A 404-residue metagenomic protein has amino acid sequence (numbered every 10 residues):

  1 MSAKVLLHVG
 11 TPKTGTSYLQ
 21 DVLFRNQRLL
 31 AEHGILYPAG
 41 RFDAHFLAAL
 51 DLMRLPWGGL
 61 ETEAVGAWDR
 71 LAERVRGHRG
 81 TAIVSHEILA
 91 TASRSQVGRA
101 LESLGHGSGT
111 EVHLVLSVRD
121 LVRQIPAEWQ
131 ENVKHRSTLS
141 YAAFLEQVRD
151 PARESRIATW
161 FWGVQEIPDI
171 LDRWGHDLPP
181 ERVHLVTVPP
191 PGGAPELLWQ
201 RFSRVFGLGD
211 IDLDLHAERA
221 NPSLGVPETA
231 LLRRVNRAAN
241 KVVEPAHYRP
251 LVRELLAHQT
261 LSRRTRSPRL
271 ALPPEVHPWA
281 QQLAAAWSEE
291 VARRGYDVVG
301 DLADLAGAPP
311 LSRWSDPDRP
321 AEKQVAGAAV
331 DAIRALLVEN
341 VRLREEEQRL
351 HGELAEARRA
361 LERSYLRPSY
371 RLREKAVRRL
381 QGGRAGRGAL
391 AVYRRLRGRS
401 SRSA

Functional and structural regions predicted by a protein language model:
M1-A404: Anion-recognition interface
